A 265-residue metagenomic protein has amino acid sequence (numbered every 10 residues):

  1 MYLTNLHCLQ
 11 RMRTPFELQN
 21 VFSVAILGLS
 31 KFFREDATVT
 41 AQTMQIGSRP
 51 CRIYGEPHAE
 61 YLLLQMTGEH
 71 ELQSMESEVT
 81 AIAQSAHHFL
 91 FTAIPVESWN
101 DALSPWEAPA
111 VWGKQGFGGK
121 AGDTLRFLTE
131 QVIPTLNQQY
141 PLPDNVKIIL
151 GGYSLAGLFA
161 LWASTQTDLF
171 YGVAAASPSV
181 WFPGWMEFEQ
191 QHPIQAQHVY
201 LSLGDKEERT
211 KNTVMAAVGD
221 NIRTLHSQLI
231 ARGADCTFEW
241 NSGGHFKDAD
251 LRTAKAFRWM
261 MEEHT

Functional and structural regions predicted by a protein language model:
M1-T4, M12, L18-Y61, F89 (+1 more regions): A domain-start/cap signature at the N-terminus of enzymes
G47-P50, A59-P141: Serine-hydrolase catalytic machinery in alpha/beta-hydrolase-like enzymes
G151-A156: Gly/Ala-rich beta-loop-alpha elbow adjacent to hydrolase catalytic centers
G157-Q166: Short glycine-enriched nucleophile-adjacent loop and the immediately C-terminal alpha-helix near the catalytic center
L169-V180: A conserved short beta-strand
V180-D248, M260: The feature captures the conserved acid-bearing segment of alpha/beta-hydrolase catalytic domains
A254-T265: Catalytic active-site module of serine/aspartate enzymes centered on a nucleophile-bearing elbow/loop
